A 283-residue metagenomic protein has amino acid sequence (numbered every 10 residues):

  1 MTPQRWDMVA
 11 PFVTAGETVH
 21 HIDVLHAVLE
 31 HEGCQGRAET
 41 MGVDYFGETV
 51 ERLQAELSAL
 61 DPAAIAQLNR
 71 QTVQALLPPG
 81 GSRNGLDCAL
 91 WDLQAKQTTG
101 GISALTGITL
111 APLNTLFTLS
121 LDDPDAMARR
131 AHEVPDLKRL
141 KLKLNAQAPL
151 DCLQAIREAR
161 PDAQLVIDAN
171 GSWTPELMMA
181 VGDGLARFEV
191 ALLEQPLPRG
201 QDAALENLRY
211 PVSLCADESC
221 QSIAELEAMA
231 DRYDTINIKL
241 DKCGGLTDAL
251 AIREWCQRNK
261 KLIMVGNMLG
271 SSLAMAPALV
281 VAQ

Functional and structural regions predicted by a protein language model:
M1-L165, S172-M179, D183-R187: N-terminal capping/lid subdomain adjacent to the active-site entrance of alpha/beta enzymes
L142, Q147-M268, S272-P277, A282: Catalytic core of soluble alpha/beta enzymes
